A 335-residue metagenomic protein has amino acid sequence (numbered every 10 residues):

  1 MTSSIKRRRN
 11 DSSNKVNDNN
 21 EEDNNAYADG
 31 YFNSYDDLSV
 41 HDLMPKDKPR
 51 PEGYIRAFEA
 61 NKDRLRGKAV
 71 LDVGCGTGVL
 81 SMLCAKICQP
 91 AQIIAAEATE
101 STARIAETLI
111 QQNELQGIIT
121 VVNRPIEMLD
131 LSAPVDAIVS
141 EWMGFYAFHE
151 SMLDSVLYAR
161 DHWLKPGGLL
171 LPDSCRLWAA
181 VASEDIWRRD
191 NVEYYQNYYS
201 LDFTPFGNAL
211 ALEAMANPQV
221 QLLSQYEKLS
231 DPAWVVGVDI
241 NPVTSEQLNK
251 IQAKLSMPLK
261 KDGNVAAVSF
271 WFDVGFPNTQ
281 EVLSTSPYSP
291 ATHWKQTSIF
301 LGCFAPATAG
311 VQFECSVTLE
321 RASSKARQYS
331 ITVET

Functional and structural regions predicted by a protein language model:
T2-V73, T77-T318, A322-T335: Class I SAM-binding transferase module
